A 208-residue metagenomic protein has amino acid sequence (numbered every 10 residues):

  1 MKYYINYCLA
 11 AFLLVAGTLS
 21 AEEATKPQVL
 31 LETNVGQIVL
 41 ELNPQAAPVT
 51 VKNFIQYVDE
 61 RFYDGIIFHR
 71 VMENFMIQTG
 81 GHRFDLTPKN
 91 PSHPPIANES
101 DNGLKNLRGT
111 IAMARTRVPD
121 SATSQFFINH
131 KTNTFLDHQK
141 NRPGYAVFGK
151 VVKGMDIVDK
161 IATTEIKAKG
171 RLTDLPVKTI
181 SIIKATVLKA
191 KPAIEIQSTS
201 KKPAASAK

Functional and structural regions predicted by a protein language model:
M1-I5: Positively charged n-region of N-terminal signal peptides that target proteins for export
N6-A16: Bacterial N-terminal signal peptides
G17-K208: Cyclophilin-like peptidyl-prolyl cis-trans isomerases
